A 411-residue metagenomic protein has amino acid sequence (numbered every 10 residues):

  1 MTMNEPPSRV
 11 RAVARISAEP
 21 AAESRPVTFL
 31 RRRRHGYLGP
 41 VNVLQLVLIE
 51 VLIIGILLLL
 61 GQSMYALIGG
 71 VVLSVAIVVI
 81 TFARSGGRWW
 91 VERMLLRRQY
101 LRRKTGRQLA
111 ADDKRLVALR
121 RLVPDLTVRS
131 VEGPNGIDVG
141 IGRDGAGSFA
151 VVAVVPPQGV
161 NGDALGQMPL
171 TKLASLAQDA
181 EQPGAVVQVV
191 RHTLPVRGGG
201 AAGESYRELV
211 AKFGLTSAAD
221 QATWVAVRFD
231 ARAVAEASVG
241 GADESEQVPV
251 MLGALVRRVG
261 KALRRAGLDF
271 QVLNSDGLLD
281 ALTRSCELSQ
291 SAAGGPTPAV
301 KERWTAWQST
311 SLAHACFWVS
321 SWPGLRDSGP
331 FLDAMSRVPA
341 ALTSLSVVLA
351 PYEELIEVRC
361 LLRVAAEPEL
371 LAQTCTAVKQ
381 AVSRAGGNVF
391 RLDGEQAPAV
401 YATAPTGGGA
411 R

Functional and structural regions predicted by a protein language model:
M1-L116: N-terminal alpha-helical membrane-insertion module
T2, K212-R411: Membrane-proximal, solvent-exposed terminal domains/tails of membrane-associated proteins
V43-L48, D113-R129, G199-K212: Short charge-dense sequence patches
E50-L52, D125-E132, P330-M335: Short, mixed-charge, low-aromatic patches
L52, A150-V152, P156-A266: An amphipathic, basic-hydrophobic helix/alpha-beta surface used to engage anionic, phosphate-rich ligands or surfaces
M64-I68, R143, G147, E208 (+1 more regions): Membrane-targeting and insertion segments and their boundary/processing signals
L67, R120-D125, G162, P195-G200 (+2 more regions): N-terminal start-of-chain detector that recognizes signal peptides and the immediate post-cleavage beginning
I80-Q182, K379: N-terminal topogenic membrane-targeting module
